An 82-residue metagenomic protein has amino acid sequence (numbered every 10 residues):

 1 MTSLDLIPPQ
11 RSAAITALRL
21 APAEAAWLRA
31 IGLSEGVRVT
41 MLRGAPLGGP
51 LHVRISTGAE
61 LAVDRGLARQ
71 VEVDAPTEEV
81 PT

Functional and structural regions predicted by a protein language model:
L20-W27: Short alpha-helix capping/helix-loop boundary micro-motifs
A25, P46-R54: Short, Lys/Arg- and Gly-enriched loop/turn segments at beta-strand edges
A30-I31, L51-V63: Short, compositionally biased
R65-T82: Glycine- and charge-enriched low-complexity intrinsically disordered segments
